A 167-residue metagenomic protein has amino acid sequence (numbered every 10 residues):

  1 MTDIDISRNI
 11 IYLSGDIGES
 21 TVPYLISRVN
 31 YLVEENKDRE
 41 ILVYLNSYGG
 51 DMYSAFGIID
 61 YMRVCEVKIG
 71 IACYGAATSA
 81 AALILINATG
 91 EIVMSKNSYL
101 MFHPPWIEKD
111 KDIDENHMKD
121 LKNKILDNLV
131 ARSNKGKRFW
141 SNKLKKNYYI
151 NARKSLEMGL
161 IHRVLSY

Functional and structural regions predicted by a protein language model:
M1-Y167: Terminal-region recognition feature
